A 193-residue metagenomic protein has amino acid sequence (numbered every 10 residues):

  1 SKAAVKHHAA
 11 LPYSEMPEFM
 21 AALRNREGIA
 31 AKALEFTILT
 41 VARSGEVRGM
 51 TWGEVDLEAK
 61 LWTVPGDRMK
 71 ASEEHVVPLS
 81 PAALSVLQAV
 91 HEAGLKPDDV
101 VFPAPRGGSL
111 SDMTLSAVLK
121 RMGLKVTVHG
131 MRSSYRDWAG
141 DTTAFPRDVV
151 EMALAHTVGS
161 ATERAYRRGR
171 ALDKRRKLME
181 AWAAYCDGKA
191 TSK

Functional and structural regions predicted by a protein language model:
S1-A3, K120, T162-E163: Short glycine/proline-rich turn/loop motifs
S1-M50, E58, V64, M69-E73 (+2 more regions): Basic, Lys/Arg- and aromatic-enriched nucleic-acid-binding interface segment
K6-A10, T37, E73, V77 (+6 more regions): Hydrophobic alpha-helical scaffolding
A10, T63-S72, L84, A144 (+1 more regions): Catalytic-site neighborhood detector that most strongly recognizes the C-terminal catalytic loop/helix of tyrosine
P17-A31, T40, V77, S85 (+4 more regions): Short, basic (Lys/Arg/His-rich) helix/loop patches that form interaction surfaces in the mid-to-C-terminal regions
L57-A59, P81: Residue-level signal for tight coil/turn positions that link beta-strands
